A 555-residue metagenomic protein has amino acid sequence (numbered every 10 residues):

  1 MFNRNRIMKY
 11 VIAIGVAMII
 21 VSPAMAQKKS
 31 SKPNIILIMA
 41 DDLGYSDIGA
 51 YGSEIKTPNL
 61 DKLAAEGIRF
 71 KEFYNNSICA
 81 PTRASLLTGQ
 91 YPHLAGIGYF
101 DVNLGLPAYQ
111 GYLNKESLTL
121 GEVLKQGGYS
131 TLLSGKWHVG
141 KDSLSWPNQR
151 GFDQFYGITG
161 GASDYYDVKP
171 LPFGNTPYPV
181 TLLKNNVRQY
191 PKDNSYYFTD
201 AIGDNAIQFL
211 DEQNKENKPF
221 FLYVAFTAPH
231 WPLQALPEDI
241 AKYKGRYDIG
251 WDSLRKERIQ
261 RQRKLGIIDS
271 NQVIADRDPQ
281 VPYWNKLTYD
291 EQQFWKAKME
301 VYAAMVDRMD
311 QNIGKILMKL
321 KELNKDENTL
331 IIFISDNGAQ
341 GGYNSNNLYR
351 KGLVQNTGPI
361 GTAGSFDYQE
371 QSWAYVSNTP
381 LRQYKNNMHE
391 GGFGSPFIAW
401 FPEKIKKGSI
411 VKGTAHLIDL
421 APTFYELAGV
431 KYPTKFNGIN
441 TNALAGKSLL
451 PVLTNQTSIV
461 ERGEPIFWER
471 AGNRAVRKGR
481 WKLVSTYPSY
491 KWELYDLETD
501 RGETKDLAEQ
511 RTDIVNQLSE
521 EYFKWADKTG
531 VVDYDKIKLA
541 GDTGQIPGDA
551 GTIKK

Functional and structural regions predicted by a protein language model:
F2, K9, A26-P488, W492 (+3 more regions): Formylglycine-dependent sulfatase
N5-R6, A13: Generic early N-terminus positional signal peaking at residue ~5-7
V11-I20: Bacterial N-terminal signal peptides
